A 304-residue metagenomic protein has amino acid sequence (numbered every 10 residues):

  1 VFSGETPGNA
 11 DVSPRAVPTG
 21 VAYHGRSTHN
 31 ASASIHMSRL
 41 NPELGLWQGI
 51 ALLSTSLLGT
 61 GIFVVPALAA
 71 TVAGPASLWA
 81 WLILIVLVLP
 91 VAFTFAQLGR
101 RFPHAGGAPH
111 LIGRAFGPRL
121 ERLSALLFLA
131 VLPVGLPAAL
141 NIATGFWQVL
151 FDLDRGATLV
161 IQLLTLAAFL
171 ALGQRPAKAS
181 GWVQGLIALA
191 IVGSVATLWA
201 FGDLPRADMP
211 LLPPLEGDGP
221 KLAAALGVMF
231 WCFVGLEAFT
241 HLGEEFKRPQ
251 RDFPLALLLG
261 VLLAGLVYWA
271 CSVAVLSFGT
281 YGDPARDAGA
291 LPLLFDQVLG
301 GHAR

Functional and structural regions predicted by a protein language model:
S3-D11: Intrinsic, low-complexity polybasic segments
Y23, H29-A67, V72-A76, L89 (+3 more regions): Membrane-interface "cap" regions at the ends of multi-pass membrane proteins
L44, G49-F63, L68, F201 (+2 more regions): Hydrophobic, membrane-embedded alpha-helices of multi-pass small-molecule transporters
I50-A51, S77-I83, R122, L159-L164 (+2 more regions): Hydrophobic alpha-helical transmembrane segments
P66-V72, I142-D152, L204-E216, Y281-G289: Membrane-interface helix termini and inter-helical loops of multi-pass transporters
L68-V72, A80, L89-L166, A171-Q174 (+2 more regions): Hydrophobic transmembrane alpha-helices that form the core helical bundles of multi-pass secondary transporters
H110-G117, V149, L258-R304: TM-loop-TM module centered on a large, flexible mid-protein loop between adjacent transmembrane helices in multi-pass
T144, G156-P205, E216-G219, L257-V261: Membrane-interface loop-to-helix entry segments
